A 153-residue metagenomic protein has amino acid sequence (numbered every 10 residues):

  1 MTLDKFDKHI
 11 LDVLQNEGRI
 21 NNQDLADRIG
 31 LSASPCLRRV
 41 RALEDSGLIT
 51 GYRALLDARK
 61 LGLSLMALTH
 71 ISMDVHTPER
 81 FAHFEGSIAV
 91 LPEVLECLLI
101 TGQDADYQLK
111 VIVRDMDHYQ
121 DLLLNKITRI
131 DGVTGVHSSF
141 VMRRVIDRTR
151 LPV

Functional and structural regions predicted by a protein language model:
M1-V153: A compositional/biophysical signature of low hydrophobicity enriched in polar/charged and small residues
